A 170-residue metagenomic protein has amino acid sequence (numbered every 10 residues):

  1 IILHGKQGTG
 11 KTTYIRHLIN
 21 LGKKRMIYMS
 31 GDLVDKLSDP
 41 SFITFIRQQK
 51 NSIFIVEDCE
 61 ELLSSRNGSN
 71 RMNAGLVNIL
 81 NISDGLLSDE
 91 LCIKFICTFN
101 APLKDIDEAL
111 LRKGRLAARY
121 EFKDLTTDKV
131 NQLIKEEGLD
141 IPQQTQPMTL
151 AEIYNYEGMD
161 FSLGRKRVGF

Functional and structural regions predicted by a protein language model:
I1-I15: Walker A/P-loop nucleotide-binding motif
L21-Q49, N73: Short glycine-rich substrate-engagement loop in P-loop NTPases that contacts/grips substrate
R25, Q49-I53, D89-I96: Loop/turn-to-beta-strand initiation segments
L33-D35, C59-L62, N100-K104, D124-V130: Conserved nucleotide-binding/hydrolysis micro-motifs of P-loop NTPases
T44, A109, K113-F170: C-terminal alpha-helical "lid" subdomain
E60-R112, A118: Conserved catalytic/switch belt of AAA+ P-loop NTPases
